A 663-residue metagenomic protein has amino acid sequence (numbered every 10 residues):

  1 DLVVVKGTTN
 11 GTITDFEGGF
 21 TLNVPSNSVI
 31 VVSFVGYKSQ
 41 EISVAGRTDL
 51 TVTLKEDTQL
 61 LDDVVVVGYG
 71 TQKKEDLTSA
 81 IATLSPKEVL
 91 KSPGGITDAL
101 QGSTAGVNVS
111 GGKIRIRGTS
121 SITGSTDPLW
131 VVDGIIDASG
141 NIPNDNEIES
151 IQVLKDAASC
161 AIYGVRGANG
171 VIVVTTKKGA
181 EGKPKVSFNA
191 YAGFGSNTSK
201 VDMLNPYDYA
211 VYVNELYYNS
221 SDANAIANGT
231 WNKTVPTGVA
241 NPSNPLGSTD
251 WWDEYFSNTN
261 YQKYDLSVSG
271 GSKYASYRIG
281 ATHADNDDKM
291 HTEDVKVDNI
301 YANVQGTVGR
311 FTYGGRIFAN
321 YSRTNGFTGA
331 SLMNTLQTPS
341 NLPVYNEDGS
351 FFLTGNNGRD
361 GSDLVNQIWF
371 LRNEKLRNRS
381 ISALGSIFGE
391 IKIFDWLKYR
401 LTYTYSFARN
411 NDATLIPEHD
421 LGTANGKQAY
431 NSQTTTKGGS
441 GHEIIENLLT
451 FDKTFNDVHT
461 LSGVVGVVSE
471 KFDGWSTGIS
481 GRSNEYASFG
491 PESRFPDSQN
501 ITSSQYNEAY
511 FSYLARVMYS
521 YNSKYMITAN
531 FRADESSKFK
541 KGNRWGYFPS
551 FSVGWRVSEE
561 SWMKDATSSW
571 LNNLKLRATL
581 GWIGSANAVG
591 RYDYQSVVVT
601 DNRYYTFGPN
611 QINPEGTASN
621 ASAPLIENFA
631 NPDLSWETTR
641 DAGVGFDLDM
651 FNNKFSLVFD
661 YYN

Functional and structural regions predicted by a protein language model:
D1-Y301, Q305-T307, F311-G314, L384 (+2 more regions): Short, small/polar-rich motifs associated with maturation and membrane association, primarily at protein termini
V32, W130, V344-Y345, Y519: Short aromatic-centered micro-motifs
T126-D127, Q262, V297, N303-Y321 (+2 more regions): Extracellular/periplasmic, surface-exposed regions of secreted and cell-surface proteins
A161-G164, L332, D565-T567: Short proline/glycine-enriched turn/loop segments at secondary-structure junctions
S196, D253-Y255, N334, S569-N572: C-terminal beta-signal and adjacent terminal beta-strands/loops of Gram-negative outer-membrane beta-barrel proteins
V201-T234, N320-R359, T414, D473 (+2 more regions): A surface-exposed, glycine/aromatic-enriched loop/edge motif typical of exported proteins
T237-S243, G422, D497, S536: Extracytoplasmic gating/loop element in the C-terminal half of outer-membrane beta-barrel translocons and assembly
